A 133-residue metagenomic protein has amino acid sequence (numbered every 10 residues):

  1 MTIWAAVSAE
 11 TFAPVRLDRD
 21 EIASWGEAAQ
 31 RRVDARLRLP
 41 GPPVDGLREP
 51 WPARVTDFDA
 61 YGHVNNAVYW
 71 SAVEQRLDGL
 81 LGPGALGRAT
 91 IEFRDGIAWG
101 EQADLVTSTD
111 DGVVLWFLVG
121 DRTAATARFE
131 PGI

Functional and structural regions predicted by a protein language model:
M1-R38, F93-G100, S108-I133: HotDog/MaoC-like acyl-thioester-processing domains
S8-G87: Hot-dog-fold acyl-thioester-processing enzymes
W51-P131: Acidic/His-leaning functional-site neighborhoods
